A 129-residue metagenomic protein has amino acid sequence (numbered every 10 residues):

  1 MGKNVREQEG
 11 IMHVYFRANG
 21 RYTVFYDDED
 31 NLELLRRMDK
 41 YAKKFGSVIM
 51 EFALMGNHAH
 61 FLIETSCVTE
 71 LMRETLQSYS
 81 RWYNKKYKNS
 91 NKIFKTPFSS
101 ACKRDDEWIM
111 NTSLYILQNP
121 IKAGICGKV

Functional and structural regions predicted by a protein language model:
M1-V129: Short catalytic/metal-binding and nucleic-acid-binding patches
